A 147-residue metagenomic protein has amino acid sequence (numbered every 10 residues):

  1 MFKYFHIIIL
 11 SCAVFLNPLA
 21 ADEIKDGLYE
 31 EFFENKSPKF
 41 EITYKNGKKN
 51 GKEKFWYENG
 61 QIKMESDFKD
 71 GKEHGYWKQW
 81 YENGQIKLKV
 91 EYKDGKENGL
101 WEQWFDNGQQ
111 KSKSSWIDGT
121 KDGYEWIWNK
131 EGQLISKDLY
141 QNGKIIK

Functional and structural regions predicted by a protein language model:
F2-F5, A13-K147: Glycine/tyrosine- and acidic-biased, solvent-exposed loop/turn segments at the edges of beta-strands
